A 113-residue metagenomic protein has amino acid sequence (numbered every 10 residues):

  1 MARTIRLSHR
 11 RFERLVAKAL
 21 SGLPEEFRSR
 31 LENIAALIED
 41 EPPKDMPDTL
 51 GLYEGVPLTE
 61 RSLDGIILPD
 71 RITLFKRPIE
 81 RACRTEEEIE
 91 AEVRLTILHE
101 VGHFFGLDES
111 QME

Functional and structural regions predicted by a protein language model:
M1-E92, F104, S110-E113: Active-site rim/adjacent substrate-binding subdomains
E92-E100: Short alpha-helical catalytic segment bearing the HExxH-like zincin motif of zinc-dependent metalloproteases
